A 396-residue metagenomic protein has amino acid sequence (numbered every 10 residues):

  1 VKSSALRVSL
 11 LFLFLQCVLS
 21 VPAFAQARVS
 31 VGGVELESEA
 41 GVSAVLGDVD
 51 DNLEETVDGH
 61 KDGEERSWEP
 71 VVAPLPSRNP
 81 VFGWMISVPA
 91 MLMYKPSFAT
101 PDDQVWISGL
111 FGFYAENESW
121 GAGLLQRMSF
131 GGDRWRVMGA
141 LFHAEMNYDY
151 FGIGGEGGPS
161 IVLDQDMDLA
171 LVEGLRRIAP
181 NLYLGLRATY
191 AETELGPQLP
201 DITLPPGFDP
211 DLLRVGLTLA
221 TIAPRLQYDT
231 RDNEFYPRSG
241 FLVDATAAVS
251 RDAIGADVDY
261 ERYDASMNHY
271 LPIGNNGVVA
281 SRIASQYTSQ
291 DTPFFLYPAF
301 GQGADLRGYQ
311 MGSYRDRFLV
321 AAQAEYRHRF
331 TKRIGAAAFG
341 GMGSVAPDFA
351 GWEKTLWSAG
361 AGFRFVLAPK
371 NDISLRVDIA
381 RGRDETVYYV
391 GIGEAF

Functional and structural regions predicted by a protein language model:
V1-L10: Bacterial N-terminal signal peptides that target proteins for export
S9-S20: Bacterial N-terminal signal peptides
A23-A73, S77: N-terminal periplasmic/intermembrane-space "pro-region" immediately following the signal or transit peptide
D48, N52, G59, P210-V215 (+3 more regions): C-terminal outer-membrane beta-barrel translocator/porin domains of Gram-negative envelope proteins and their
K61-V72, P76-T218, I373-S374, A380-F396: Gram-negative/organellar outer-membrane beta-barrel architecture
P74-P76, V88-L92, L124-M128, V172-R176 (+8 more regions): Residues on the lipid-exposed face of transmembrane beta-strands in outer-membrane beta-barrel proteins
W120-A122, H143-E145, D164-A170, Y190-E194 (+7 more regions): Transmembrane beta-barrel architecture of outer-membrane proteins
P347-T355: Small/polar, glycine/serine/threonine/aspartate-rich low-complexity segments that form flexible
